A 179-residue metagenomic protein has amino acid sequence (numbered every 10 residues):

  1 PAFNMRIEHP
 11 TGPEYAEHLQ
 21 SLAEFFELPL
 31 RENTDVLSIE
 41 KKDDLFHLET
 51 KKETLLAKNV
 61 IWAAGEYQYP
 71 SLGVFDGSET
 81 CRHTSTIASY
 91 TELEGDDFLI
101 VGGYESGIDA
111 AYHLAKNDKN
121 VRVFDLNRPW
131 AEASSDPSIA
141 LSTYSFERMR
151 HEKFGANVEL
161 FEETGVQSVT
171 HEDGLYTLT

Functional and structural regions predicted by a protein language model:
P1-L28, H113-A140: Beta1-alpha1 glycine-rich phosphate/pyrophosphate-binding loop at the start of Rossmann-like nucleotide-binding domains
M5-N59, A63-Y67, Q167-L178: Feature captures the FAD/FMN-dependent oxidoreductase FAD-binding
T11-Y15, W62-N117: Glycine-rich dinucleotide-binding loop and its adjacent helix/turn
A23-L30, D43, G77-E79, K119 (+1 more regions): A short helix-to-beta-strand connector/capping loop
N33, E94-D97, E163: Phosphate-coordination loops involved in phosphoryl transfer and adenosine-cofactor binding
H47-T50, H83-A88, S145-R148: A generic local structural motif
L55, D76-G77, E92-G95, K153-F154 (+1 more regions): Flexible, charged surface loops at secondary-structure boundaries
K116-T179: A Rossmann-like FAD-binding core segment of flavoenzymes
